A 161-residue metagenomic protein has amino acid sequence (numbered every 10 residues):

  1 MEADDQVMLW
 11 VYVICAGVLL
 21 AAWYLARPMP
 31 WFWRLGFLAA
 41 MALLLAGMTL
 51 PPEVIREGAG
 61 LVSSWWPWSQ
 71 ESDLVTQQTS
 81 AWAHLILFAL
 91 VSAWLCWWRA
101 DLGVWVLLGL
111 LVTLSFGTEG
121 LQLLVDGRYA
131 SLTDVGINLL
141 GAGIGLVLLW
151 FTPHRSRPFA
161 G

Functional and structural regions predicted by a protein language model:
M1-T133, L139, G143-G161: Bulky hydrophobic segments
